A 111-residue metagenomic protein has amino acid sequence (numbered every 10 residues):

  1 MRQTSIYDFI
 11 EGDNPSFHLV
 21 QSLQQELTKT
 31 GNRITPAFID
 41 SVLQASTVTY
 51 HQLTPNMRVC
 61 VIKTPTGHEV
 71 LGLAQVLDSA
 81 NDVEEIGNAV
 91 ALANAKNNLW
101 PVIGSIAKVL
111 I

Functional and structural regions predicted by a protein language model:
R2-I111: Domain-level marker for long, solvent-exposed, non-transmembrane regions
